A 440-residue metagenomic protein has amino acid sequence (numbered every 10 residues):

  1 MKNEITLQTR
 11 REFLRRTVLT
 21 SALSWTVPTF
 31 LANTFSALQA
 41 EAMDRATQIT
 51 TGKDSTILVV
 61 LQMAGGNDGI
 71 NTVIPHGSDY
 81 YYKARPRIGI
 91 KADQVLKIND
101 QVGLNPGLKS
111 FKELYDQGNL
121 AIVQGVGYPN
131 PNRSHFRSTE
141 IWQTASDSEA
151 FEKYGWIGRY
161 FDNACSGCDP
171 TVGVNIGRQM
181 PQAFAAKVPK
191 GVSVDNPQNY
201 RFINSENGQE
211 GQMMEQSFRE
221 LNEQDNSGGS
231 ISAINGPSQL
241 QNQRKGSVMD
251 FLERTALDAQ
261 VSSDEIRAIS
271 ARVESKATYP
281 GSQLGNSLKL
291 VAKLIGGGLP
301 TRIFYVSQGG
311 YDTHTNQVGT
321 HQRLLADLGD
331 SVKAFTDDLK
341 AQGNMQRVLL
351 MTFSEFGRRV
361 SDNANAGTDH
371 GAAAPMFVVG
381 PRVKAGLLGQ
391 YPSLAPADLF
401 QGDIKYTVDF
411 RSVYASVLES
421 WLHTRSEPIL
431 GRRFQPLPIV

Functional and structural regions predicted by a protein language model:
K2-Q342, S361, P375-V440: Feature for exported/extracytoplasmic and membrane-associated proteins, marking the mature portion
M345: Conserved H-loop
V348-F356: Acidic/histidine-rich, metal-coordinating catalytic segments
A364-A366, G371: Histidine/acidic-residue-rich catalytic or RNA/ligand-binding cores of hydrolases and nuclease-related proteins
